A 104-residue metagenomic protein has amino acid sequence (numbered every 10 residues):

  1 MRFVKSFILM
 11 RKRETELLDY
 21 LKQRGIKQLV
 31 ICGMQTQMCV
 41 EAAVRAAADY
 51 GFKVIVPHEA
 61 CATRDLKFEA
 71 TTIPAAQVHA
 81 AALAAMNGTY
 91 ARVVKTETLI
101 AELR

Functional and structural regions predicted by a protein language model:
M1-R104: Active-site-adjacent betaalpha module
